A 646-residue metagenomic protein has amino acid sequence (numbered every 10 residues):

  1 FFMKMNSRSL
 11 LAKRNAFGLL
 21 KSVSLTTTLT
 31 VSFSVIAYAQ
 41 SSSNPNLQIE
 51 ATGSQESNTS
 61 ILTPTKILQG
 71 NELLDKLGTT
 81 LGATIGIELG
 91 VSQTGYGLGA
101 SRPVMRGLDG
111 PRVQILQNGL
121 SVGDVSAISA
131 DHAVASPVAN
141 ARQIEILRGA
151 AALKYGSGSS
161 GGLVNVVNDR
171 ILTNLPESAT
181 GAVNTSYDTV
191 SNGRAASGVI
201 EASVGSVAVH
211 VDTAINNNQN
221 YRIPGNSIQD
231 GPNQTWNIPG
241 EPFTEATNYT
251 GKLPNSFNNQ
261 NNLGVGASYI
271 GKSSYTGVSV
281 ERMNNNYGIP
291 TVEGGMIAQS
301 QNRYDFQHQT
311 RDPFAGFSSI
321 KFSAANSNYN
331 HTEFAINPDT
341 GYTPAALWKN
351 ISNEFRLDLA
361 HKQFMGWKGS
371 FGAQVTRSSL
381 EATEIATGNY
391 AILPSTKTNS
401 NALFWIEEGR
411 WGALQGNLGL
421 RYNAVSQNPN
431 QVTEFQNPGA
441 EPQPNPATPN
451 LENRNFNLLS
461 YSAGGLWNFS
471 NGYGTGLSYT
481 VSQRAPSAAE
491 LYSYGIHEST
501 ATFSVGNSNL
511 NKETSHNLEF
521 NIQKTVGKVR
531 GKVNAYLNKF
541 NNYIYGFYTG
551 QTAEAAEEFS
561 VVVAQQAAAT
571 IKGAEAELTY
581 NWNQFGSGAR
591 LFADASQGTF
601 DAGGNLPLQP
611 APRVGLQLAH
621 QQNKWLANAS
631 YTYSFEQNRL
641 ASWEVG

Functional and structural regions predicted by a protein language model:
A39-L74, G82, G110: Short, acidic, small-residue-rich periplasmic hinge/interaction motif at the N-terminus of Gram-negative outer-membrane
G82-D124: Extracytoplasmic beta-strand/coil segments of soluble accessory domains associated with Gram-negative outer-membrane
S121-A150: Short acidic/polar hinge/loop motifs at secondary-structure boundaries that mediate gating or recognition
A139-Q143, L153-W236, N258-N261: Outer-membrane beta-barrel translocator/receptor signature
S191-N217, Q229-N286, S300-D312, Q363-W367 (+5 more regions): Transmembrane beta-barrel wall of Gram-negative outer-membrane proteins
S256-Q260, S273-I320, N326-S352, E384 (+2 more regions): Flexible loop and strand-edge segments within Gram-negative outer membrane beta-barrel domains
G294-P313, W348, T396-T398, P446-N468 (+5 more regions): Outer-membrane beta-barrel signature, preferentially recognizing the C-terminal barrel domain of Gram-negative
G369, A413-L414, V425, K528-F540 (+4 more regions): Gram-negative outer-membrane beta-barrel transporters
